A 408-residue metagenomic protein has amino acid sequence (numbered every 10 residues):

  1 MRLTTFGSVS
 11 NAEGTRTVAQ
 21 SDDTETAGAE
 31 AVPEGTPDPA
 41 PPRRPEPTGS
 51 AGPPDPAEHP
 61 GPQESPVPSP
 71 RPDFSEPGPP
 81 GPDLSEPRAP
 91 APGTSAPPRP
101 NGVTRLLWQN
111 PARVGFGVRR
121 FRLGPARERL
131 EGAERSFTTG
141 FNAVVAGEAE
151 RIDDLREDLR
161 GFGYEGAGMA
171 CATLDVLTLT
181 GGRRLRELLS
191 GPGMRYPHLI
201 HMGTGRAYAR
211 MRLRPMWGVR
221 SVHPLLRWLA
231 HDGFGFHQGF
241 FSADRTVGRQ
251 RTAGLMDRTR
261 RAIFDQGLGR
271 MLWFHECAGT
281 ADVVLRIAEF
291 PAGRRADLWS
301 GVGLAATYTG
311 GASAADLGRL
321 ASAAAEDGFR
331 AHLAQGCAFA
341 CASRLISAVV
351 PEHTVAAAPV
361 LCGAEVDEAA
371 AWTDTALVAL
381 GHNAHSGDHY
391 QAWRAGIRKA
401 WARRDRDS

Functional and structural regions predicted by a protein language model:
R2-G7, A19-D22, P87-S408: Mature, well-folded catalytic/scaffold domains that follow N-terminal targeting or propeptide regions
S8-S95: Intrinsically disordered, low-complexity terminal tails and inter-domain linkers enriched for S/T/G/P/D/E
